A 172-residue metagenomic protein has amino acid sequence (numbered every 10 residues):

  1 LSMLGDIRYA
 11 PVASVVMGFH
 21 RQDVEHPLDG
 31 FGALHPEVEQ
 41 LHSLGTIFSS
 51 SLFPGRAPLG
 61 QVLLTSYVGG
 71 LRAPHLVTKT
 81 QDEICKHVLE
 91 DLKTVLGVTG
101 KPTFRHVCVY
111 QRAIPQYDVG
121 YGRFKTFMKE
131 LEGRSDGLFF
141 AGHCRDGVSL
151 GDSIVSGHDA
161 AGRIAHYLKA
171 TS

Functional and structural regions predicted by a protein language model:
L1-L64, G69-D82, H87-E90, T94-V95: Mid-domain catalytic core of redox enzymes that form a hydrophobic substrate pocket/lid adjacent to a catalytic redox
V12, L28-D29, G97-Y110: A short coil-to-beta-strand element that immediately follows conserved catalytic motifs
T46, R105, A141: Hydrophobic residues at beta-strand termini and immediately following loops that shape nucleotide-binding pockets
L52-L59, Y110-F140: FAD-binding beta-loop-beta segment adjacent to the flavin cofactor pocket
L63-T65, K129-V148, D152, S156: Short FAD-binding loop at a beta-strand-to-alpha-helix junction that anchors the flavin cofactor in diverse
T94-F104, H166-S172: Surface-exposed helix-capping loop/turn segments at secondary-structure junctions
S153-S172: Internal hydrophobic alpha-helix adjacent to the cofactor/substrate pocket in enzyme cavities
